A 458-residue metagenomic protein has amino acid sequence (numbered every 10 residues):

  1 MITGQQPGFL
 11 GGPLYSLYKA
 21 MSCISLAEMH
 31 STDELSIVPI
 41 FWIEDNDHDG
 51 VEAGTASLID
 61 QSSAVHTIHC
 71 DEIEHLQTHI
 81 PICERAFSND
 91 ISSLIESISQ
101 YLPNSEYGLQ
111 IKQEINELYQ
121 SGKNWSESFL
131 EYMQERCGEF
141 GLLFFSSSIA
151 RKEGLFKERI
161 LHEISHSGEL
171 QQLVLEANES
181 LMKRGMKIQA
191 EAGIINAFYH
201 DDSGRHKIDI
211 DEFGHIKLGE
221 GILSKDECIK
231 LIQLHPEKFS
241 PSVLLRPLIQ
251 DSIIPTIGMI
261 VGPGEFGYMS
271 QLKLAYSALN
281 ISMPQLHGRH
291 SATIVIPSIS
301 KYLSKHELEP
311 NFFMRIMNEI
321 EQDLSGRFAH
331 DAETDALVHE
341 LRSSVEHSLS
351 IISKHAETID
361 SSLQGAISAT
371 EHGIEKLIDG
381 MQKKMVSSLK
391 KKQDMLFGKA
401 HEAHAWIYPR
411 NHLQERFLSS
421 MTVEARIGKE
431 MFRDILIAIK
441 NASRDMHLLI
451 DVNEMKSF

Functional and structural regions predicted by a protein language model:
M1-S31, V261: N-terminal catalytic cores of NTP/NDP-binding nucleotidyl/phosphoryl-transfer enzymes
P13-L14, A27-D49, P284: Glycine-rich phosphate/pyrophosphate-binding loops and their adjacent beta-strand/loop elements at enzyme active sites
P13-Y15, G50-A56, L155-I160: Short acidic, glycine/serine/threonine-rich loops at helix termini
A53-L58, S62-T67, I294-G326: A structural-propensity feature for long, helix-poor, extended segments
S57-F87: A glycine-rich helix N-cap at a beta->alpha junction
I80-L142: Residue patterns forming the tRNA-binding/recognition surfaces of aminoacyl-tRNA synthetases and related DALR
F129-L223, E319, D323-F458: Long, compositionally biased intrinsically disordered regions
I188-I257, P263-L274, M283, R289-I296 (+2 more regions): A translation/RNA-centric and nucleic-acid-associated enzymatic feature enriched in Class II aminoacyl-tRNA synthetases
